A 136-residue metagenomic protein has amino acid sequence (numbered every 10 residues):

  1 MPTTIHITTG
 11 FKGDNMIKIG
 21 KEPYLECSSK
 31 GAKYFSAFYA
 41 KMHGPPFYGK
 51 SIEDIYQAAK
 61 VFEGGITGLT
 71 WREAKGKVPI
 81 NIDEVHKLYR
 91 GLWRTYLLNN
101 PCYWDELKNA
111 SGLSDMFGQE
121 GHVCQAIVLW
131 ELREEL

Functional and structural regions predicted by a protein language model:
M1-K30: Short, extreme N-terminal leader segments that mark the start of a protein/domain
N15-G20, P46-F47, E63, L97 (+2 more regions): A structural signal for the main folded, soluble domain(s) of proteins
E26-K30, I82, S114-H122: Short, charged/polar micro-motifs that form catalytic or ligand-binding hotspots
C27-I80: Aromatic- and glycine-enriched beta-alpha-beta binding-site module
A40-G44, Y96, E135: Hydrophobic, Leu/Ile/Phe/Ala-enriched alpha-helical segments that form helix-helix packing faces
K77-D83, K87-G112: Short acidic, glycine/tyrosine-flanked loop/strand segments centered on an H-E-D-like triad
L97, P101, L129-L136: Hydrophobic/aromatic-lined pockets within catalytic cores
G118-L132: Active-site nucleophilic cysteine motif
